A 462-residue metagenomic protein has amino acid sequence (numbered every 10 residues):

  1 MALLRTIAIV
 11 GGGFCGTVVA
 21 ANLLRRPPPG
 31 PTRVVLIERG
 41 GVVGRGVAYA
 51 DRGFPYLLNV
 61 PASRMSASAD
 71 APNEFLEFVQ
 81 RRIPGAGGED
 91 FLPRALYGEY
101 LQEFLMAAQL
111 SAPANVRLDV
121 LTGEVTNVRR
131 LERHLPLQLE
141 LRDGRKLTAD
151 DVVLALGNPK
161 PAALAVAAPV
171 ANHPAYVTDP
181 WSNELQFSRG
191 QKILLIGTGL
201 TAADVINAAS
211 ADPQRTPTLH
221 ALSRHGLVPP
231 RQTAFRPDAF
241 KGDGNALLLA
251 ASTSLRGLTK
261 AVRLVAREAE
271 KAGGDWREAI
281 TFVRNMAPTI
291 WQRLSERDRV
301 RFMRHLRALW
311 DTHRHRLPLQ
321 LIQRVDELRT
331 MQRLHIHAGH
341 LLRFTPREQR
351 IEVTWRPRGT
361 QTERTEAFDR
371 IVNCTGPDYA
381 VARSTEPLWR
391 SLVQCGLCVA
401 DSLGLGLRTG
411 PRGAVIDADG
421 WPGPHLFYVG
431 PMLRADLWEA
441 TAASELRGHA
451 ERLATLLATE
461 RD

Functional and structural regions predicted by a protein language model:
A2-G41, V47, P84-R461: Flavin (primarily FAD) cofactor-binding/catalytic cores of flavoenzymes
G40-I83: Redox-cofactor-proximal catalytic regions of oxidoreductases
